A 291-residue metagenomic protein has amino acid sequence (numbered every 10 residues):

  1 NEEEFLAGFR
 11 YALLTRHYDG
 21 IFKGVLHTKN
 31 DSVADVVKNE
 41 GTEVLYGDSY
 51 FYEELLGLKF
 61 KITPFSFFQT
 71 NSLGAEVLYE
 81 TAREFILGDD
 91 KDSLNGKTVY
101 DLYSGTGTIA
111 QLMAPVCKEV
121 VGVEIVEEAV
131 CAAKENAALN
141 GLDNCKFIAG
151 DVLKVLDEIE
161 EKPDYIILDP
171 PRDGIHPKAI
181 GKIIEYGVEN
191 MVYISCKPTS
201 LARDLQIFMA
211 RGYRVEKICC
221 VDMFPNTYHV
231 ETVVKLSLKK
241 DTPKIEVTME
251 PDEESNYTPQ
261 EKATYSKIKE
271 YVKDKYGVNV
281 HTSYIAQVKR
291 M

Functional and structural regions predicted by a protein language model:
N1: Carbohydrate-binding surface patches
E4-Y257, Y265-S266: Rossmann-like S-adenosyl-L-methionine
Y213, G277-V278: Short aromatic/hydrophobic-glycine micro-motifs
T264-Y276, Q287-M291: DNA-recognition alpha helix
Y284: Residues in the helix-turn-helix
